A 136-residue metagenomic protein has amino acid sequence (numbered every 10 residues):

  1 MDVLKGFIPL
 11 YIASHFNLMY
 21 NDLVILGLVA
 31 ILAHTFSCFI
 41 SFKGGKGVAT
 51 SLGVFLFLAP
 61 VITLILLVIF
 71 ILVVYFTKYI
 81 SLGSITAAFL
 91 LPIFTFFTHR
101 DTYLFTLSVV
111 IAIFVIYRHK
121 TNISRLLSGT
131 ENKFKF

Functional and structural regions predicted by a protein language model:
M1-F7, F36-V48, F76-I85, R118-F136: Interhelical loop and helix-boundary elements at the membrane-water interface of polytopic inner-membrane proteins
L4, H15-L23, P60-V61, F94-T106 (+1 more regions): Alpha-helical transmembrane segments and immediately membrane-proximal extracytoplasmic
K5-C38, F70-I71: Nucleotide and nucleotide-moiety/phosphate-recognizing core
L10, F39, Y75, P92 (+2 more regions): Membrane-embedded alpha-helical segments of multi-pass transporters/permeases
A13-F16, A33, V48-T77, F89-T98: Interfacial segments of multi-pass membrane proteins
Y20-L26, S37-I40, K46, S81 (+2 more regions): Hydrophobic alpha-helical transmembrane segments of integral membrane proteins, especially multi-pass transporters
L23-L28, L64-V68, L82-T86, F105-V109: Hydrophobic alpha-helical transmembrane segments
D101-R125: Alpha-helical transmembrane segments and their immediate juxtamembrane flanks in integral membrane proteins
